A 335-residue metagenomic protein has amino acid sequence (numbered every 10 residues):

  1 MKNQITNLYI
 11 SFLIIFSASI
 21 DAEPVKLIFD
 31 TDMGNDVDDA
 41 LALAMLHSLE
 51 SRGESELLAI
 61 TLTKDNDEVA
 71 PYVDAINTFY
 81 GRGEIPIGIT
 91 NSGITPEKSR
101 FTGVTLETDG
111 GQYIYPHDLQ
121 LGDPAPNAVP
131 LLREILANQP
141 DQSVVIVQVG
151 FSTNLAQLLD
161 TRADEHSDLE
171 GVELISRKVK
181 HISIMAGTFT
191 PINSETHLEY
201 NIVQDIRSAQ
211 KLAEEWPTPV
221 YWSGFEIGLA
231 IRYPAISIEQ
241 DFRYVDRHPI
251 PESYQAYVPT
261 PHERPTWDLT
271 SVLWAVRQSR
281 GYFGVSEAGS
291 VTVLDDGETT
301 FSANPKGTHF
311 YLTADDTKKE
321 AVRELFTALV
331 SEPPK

Functional and structural regions predicted by a protein language model:
M1-N7: Positively charged n-region of N-terminal signal peptides that target proteins for export
N3, S17-I20: A general, composition-driven signal for non-globular sequence regions
N7-S17: Bacterial N-terminal signal peptides
A22-K335: N-terminal acidic, glycine/proline-rich low-complexity segments
